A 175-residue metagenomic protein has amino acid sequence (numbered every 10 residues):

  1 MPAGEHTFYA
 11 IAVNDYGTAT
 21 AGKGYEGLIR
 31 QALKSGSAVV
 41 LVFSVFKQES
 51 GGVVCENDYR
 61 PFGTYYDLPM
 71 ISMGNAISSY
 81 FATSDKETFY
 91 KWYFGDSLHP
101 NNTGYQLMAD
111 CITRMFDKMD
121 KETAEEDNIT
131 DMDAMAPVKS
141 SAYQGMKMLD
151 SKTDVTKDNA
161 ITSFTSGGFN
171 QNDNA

Functional and structural regions predicted by a protein language model:
P2-E125: Alpha-helical cap/lid subdomain in secreted, periplasmic, or secretory-pathway luminal O-acyl-processing enzymes
Q106, D110-A175: Conserved catalytic region of serine esterases and O-acyltransferases that act on ester linkages in lipids
